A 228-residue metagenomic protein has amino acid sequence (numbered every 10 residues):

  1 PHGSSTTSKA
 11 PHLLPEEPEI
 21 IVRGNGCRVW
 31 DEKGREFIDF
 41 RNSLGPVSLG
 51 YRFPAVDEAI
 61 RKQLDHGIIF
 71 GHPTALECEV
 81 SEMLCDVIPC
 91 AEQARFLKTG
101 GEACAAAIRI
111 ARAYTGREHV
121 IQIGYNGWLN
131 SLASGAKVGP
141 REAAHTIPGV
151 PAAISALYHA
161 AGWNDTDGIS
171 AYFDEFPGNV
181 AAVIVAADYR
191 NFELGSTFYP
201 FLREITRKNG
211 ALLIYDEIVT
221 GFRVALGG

Functional and structural regions predicted by a protein language model:
P1-R23: Active-site-adjacent loop/helix segments that line or gate small-molecule/cofactor pockets in enzymes
E19-D39: Active-site and channel-lining beta-strand-loop segments that bind or position nucleotide-derived/phosphorylated
E36-R117: Glycine-rich loop-to-alpha-helix module at the N-terminal edge of alpha/beta enzyme cores
I38-R41, A182-A187: Short beta-strands and strand-loop turn motifs
P46-S48, Y189-E193, T220-F222: Short, small-residue-enriched loops and turns at beta-alpha junctions that line or gate enzyme active sites
E82-A182: PLP-dependent aspartate aminotransferase-fold enzymes
A171-Y172, V185-L212, L226: Active-site core of PLP-dependent enzymes with the aminotransferase class I/II
D216: Glycine-centered flexible beta-alpha turn that most often forms the glycine-rich phosphate-binding loop
